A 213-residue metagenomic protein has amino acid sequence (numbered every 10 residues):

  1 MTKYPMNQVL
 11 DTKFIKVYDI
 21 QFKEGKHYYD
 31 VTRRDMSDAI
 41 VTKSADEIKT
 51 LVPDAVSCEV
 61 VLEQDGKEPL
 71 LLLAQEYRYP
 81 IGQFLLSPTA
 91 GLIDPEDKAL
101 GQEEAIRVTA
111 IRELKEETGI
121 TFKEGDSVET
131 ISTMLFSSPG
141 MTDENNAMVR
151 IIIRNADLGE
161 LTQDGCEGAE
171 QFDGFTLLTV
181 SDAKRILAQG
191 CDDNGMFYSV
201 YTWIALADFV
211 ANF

Functional and structural regions predicted by a protein language model:
M1-D11: Short amphipathic beta-strand and strand-loop transition segments with alternating hydrophobic
V9-Q64: Acidic, metal-coordinating catalytic segment for phosphate/diphosphate chemistry, firing primarily on the Nudix
R34, D38-V52, E63-E68, D94-I106 (+2 more regions): Intrinsically disordered, low-complexity coil segments
E47-E59, K67-R112, A169: Conserved Nudix-box catalytic region and its N-terminal flanking loop in Nudix hydrolases and closely related
L62-G66, Y77, I152-D157, S181: Short loop segments at secondary-structure junctions
I81-F84, T89-G91, I131, P139-T142 (+2 more regions): Nudix hydrolase/Nudix homology domain
Q102-A156: A contiguous pocket-lining binding segment that forms or flanks enzyme active sites
